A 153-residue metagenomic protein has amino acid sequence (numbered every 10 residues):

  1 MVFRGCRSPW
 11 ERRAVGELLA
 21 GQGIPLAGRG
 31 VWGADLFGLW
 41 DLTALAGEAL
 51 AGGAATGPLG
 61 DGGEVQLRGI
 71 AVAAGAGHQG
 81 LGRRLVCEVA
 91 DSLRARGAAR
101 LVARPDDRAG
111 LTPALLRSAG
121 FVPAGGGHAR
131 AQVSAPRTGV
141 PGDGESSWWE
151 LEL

Functional and structural regions predicted by a protein language model:
V2-A73, V86-C87, S92, E152: Acetyl-CoA-dependent GNAT
G33, D107-R108, A129-R130: Conserved beta-strand edge residues that scaffold enzyme active sites
L39, G142-E150: Short hydrophobic/aromatic beta-strand or adjacent loop that forms the aromatic wall/cage of a ligand/substrate-binding
I70-G77, P105-D106: A short, internal acetyl-CoA/4′-phosphopantetheine-binding micro-motif in the GNAT/acyltransferase core
H78-D91, S118: Conserved acetyl-CoA-binding loop-helix of GNAT-fold acetyltransferases
L85, A109-T112: Conserved short alpha-helix immediately C-terminal to the canonical SAM/SAH-binding motif I of Rossmann-like
L93-D106: Conserved GNAT acetyl-CoA-binding A-motif
R104, P113, R117-D143: Conserved catalytic-core motifs of GNAT/GCN5-like acyltransferases
